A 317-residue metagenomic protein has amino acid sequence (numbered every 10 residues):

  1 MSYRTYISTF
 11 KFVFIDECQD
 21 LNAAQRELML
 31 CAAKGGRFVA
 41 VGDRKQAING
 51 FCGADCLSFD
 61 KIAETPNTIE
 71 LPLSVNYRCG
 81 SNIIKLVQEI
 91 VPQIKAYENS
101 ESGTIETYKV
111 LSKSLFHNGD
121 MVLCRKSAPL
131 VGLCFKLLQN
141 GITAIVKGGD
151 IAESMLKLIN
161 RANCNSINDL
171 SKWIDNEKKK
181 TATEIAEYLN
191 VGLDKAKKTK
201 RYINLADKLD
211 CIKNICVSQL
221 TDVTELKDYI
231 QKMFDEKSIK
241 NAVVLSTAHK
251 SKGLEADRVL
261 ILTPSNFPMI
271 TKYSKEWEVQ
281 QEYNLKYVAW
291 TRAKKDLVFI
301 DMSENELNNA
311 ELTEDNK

Functional and structural regions predicted by a protein language model:
M1-I7: Conserved helix/coil segment N-terminal to the catalytic DExD/H
T5, K113-L115, F234-S238: A short acidic-Thr-Gly-centered motif at the start of a beta-strand
I7-F10, K113-N118, T291-R292: Flexible, charged surface loops at secondary-structure boundaries
F12-I15, Q19-T107, M121-Q139, I145-L156 (+6 more regions): Conserved helicase motor core of SF1/SF2 NTP-dependent helicases
V41, L73-V75, I94-S218, Y229 (+1 more regions): Conserved RecA-like ASCE P-loop NTPase motor core of nucleic-acid helicases/translocases
Q93, E311-K317: Short, electropositive alpha-helical surface patch
N163-I300: Conserved helicase C-terminal RecA-like lobe
N305-A310: Short, charged/polar "capping" segments at the starts of alpha-helices and the immediately preceding loops
